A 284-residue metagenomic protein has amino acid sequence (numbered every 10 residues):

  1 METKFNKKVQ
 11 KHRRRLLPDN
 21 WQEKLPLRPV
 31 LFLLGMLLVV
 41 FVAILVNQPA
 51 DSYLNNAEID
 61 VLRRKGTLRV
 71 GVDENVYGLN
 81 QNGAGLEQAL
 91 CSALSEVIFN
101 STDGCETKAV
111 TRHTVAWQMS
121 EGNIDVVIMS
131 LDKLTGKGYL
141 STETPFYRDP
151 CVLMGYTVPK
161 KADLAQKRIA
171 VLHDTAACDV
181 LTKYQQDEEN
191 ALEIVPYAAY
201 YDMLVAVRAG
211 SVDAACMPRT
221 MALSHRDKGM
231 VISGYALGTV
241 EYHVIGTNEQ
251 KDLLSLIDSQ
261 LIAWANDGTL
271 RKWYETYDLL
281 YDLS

Functional and structural regions predicted by a protein language model:
M1-L27: N-terminal Lys/Arg-rich, disordered targeting/topogenic segments
P26-L33, D51-L131, T135, E193-P196: Extracytoplasmic small-molecule ligand-binding "clamshell" domains of the periplasmic binding protein/Venus flytrap
V39-Y53, A176-A199, G229-M230, G234-A236 (+1 more regions): Ligand-binding clefts/hinges and TM-proximal coupling segments of bilobed small-molecule sensing domains
V61-L62, T144, M154-A170, Q185 (+1 more regions): Flexible hinge/capping segments at coil-to-helix
K65-N80, K161-V180: Short loop->beta-strand "edge-of-pocket" segments that line small-molecule binding or catalytic clefts across diverse
E74, P145-G155, R219-I262, L280-L283: Periplasmic-binding protein-like
Q88-V97, H113, W117, E121 (+8 more regions): Solvent-exposed, polar/charged alpha-helical surfaces in well-ordered, non-transmembrane soluble domains, broadly
I128-Y139, Y201, V205-T239: A ligand-binding cleft/hinge motif common to bilobed small-molecule-binding domains
